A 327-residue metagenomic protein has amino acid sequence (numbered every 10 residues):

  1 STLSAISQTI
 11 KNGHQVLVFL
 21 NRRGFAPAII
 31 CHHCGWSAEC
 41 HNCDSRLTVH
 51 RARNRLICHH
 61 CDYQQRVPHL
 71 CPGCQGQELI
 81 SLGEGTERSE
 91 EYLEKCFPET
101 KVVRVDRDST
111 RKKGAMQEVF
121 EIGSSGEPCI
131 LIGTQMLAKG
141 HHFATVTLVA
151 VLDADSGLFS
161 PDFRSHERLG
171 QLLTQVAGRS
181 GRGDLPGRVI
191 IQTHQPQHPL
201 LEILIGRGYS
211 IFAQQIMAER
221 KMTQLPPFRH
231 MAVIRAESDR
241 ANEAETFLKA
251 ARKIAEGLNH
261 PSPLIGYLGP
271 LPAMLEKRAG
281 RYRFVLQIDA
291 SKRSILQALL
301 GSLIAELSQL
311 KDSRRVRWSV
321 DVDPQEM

Functional and structural regions predicted by a protein language model:
S1-E245, K249, K253, G257 (+4 more regions): Inter-lobe coupling/hinge segments of SF2-like helicase ATPases
P128, D289-S308: Extended, charge-rich low-complexity interaction segments
R252-P261, L303-R314: A common structural junction motif
K253, G257-N259, L264-R278, W318-E326: A carboxyl-terminal module marker
